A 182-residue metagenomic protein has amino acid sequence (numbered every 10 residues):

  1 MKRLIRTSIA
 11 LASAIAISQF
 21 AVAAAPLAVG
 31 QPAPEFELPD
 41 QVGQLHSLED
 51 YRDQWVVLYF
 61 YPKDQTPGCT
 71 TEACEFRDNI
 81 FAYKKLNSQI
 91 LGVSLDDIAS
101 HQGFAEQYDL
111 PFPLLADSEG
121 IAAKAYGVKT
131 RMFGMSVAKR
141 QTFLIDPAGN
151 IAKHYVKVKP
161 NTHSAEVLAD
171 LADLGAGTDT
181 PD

Functional and structural regions predicted by a protein language model:
I5-R6, A10-E35, T180-D182: N-proximal helix/coil linker or "cap" segments that precede and/or mark the start of modular domains
L27, D40-Q41, I145-D146: Short, acidic, Ser/Thr-enriched surface-loop or helix-capping motifs
A33-P34, W55, K139-Q141: Short loop/turn microsegments at loop-to-beta-strand junctions
F36-V56: A short beta-strand-turn-helix
E49-T70: Short active-site neighborhood of thiol/selenol oxidoreductases, capturing the structured segment around
G68-L110, S118-A122: Structural microenvironment flanking redox-active thiols in thiol-disulfide oxidoreductases
A138-D182: Thiol-/selenol-based redox modules, centered on thioredoxin-like and closely related oxidoreductase domains
